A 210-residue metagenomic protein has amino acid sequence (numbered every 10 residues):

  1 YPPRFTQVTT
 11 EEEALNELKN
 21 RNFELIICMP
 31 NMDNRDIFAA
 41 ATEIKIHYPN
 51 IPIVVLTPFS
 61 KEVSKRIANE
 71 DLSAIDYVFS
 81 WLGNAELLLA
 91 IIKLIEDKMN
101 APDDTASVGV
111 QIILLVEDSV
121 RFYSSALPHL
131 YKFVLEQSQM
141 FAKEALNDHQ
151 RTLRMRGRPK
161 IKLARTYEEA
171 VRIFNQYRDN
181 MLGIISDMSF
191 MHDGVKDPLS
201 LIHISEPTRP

Functional and structural regions predicted by a protein language model:
Y1, N16, R121-K132: Amphipathic alpha1 helix at the N-terminus of the CheY-like receiver
Y1-L25, F141-G183, F190-M191: Acidic, metal-coordinating helix/loop segments flanking the phosphotransfer/catalytic sites of two-component signaling
Q7-T9, N31, V54-F122, Q139 (+3 more regions): Output/docking surface of receiver
K19-N20, I67-A68, I91-I92, L127-H129 (+1 more regions): Short coil/turn segments at secondary-structure boundaries
N22-E24, I46-V55, N180-L182, R209: His-Asp phosphorelay/catalytic-motif detector in bacterial-type signaling
R35-A39, D193-L201: Acidic catalytic/metal-coordinating carboxylates
E43-I44, S205: Hydrophobic positions in alpha-helices of CheY-like receiver
I202-P210: Residue-level detector of conserved catalytic or cofactor/ligand-binding positions in enzyme active sites
